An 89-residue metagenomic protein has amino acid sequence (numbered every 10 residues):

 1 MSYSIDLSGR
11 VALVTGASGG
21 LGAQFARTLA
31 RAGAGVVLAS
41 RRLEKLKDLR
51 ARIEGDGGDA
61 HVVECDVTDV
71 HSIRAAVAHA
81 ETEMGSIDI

Functional and structural regions predicted by a protein language model:
M1-V11: Flexible N-terminal pre-Rossmann segment of NAD(P)-dependent oxidoreductases
V11, S18-G19: Conserved glycine-rich cofactor-binding loop
G22-A23: N-terminal Rossmann-fold NAD(P) dinucleotide-binding loop
L29: Aromatic pocket-lining residues of Rossmann-like dinucleotide-binding sites
A34-L49: Conserved glycine-rich Rossmann-like NAD(P)H-binding loop of the short-chain dehydrogenase/reductase
D56-D59, H79-I89: A glycine-rich helix->loop->beta "capping" turn within Rossmann-like NAD(P)(H)-dependent oxidoreductase domains
C65-A76: The beta1-alpha1 cofactor-binding region of Rossmann-like NAD(H)/NADP(H)-dependent oxidoreductases
